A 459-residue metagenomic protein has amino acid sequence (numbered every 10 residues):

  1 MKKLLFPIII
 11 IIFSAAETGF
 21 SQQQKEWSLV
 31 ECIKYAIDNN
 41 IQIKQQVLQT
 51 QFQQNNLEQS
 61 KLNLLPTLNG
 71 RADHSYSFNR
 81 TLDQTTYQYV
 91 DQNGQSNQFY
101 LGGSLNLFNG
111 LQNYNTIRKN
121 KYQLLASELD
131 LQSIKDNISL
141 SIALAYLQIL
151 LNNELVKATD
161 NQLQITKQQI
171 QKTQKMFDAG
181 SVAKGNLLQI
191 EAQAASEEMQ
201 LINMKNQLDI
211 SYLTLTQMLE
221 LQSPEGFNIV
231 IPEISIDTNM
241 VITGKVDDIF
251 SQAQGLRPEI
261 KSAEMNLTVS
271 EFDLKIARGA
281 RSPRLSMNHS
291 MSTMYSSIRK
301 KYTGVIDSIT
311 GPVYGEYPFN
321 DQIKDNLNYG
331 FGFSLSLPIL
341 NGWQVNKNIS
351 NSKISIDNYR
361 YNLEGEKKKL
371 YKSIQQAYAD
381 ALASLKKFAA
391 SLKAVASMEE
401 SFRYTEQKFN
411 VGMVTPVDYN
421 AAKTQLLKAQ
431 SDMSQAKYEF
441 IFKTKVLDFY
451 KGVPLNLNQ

Functional and structural regions predicted by a protein language model:
L4-F13: Sec-dependent N-terminal signal peptides
F20-D73, N79, S223, V230-T268 (+3 more regions): Bacterial Sec-pathway N-terminal export signals of envelope proteins
F20-Q22, V30, S223, D432-Q459: Acidic, low-complexity, intrinsically disordered peripheral segments
Q22-L144, L285, H289, S308 (+2 more regions): Short flexible linkers and secondary-structure junctions
Q23-K25, R71-L105, E233-V241, K275 (+2 more regions): Small/polar, glycine/serine/threonine/aspartate-rich low-complexity segments that form flexible
K44-L48, K61, L107-K135, D160 (+5 more regions): Sec/SRP-type N-terminal targeting helices
N137-Q252, D380, S384, Y404 (+2 more regions): Periplasmic alpha-helical coiled-coil/stalk elements that build and connect Gram-negative outer-membrane
F177-S181, F409-M413, Y450: A short glycine-centered flexible hinge/capping loop motif at secondary-structure junctions
